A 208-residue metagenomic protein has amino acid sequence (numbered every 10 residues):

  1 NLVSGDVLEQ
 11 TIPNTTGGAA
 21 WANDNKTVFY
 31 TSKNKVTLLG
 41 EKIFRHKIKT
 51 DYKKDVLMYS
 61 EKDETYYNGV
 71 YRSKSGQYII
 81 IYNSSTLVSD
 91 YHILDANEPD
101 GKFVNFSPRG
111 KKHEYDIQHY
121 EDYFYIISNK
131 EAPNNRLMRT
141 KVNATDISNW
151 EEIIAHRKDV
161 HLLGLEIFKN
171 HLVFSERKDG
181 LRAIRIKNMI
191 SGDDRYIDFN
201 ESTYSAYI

Functional and structural regions predicted by a protein language model:
N1-I208: Peripheral, non-catalytic segments that deliver or gate enzyme domains
